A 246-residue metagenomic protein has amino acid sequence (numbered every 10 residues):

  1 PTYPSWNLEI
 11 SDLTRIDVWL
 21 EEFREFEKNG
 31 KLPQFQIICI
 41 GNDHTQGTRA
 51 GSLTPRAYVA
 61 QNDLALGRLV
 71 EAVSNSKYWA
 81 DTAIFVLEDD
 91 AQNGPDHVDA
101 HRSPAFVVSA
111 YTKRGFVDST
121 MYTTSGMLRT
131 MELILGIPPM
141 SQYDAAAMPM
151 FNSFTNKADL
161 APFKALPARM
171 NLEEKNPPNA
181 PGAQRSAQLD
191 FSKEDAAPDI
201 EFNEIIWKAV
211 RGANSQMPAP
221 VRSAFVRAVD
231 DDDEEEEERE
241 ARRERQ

Functional and structural regions predicted by a protein language model:
P1-Q246: N-terminal pro-sequences and low-complexity stem/linker regions of secreted or lumenal proteins
